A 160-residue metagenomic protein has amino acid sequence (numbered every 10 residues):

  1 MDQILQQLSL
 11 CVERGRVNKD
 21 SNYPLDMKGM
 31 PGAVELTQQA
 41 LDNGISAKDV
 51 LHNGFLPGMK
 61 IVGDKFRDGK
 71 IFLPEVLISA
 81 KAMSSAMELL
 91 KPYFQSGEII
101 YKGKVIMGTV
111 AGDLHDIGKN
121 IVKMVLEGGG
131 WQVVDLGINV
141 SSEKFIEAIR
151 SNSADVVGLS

Functional and structural regions predicted by a protein language model:
M1-F94: Long amphipathic alpha-helical segments
G15-R16, A40-D42, I100-G103, M124-V125 (+1 more regions): A short alpha-helix capping/helix-coil boundary motif
P24, G108-V110, Q132-V133: Short, contiguous strand/loop micro-motifs
R67, T109-G112: Residue-level signal for pocket-adjacent positions within structured domains
F94-V110: Glycine/charge-rich, flexible interdomain linkers and switch-proximal surface loops that mediate coupling
G118-V122: Hydrophobic residues within alpha-helices that form the first helical element adjacent to the glycine-rich loop
V125-G129, V134-S160: Cofactor-cradling patches in redox/metallo enzymes
